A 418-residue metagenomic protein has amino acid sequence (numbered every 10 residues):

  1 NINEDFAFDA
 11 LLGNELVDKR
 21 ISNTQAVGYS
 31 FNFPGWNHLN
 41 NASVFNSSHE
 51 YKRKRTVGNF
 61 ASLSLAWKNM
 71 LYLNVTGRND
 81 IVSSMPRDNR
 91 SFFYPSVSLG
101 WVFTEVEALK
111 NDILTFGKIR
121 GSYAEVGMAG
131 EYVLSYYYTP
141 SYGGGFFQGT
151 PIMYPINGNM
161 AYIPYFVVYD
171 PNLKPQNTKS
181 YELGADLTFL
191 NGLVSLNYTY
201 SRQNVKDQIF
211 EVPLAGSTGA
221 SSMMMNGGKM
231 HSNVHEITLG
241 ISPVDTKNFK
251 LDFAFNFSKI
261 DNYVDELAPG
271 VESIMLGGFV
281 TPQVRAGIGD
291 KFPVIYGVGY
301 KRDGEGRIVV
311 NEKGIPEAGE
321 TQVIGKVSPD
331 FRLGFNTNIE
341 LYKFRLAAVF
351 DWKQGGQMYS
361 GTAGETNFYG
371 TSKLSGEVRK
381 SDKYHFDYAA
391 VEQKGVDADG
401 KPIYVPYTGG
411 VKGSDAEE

Functional and structural regions predicted by a protein language model:
N1-A286, E418: Extracellular/periplasmic, surface-exposed regions of secreted and cell-surface proteins
S62, D186, G297-G299, R307 (+1 more regions): Short, surface-exposed charged micro-motifs
L65, R302, I339: Short aromatic-centered micro-motifs
N79, R202, D351-Q354, A363-G364: A short beta-strand motif that forms part of the nucleic acid-binding face of small beta-barrel RNA-binding folds
V82-S83, V205-K206, A318-G319, G355-Q357: A short local loop/turn or secondary-structure capping micro-motif enriched for an aromatic residue
S135, G145, M225-G228, V244-V327 (+1 more regions): Conserved small-residue
K326-G361: Glycine-rich, aromatic-lined ligand/substrate-binding cores of catalytic and carbohydrate-binding domains
